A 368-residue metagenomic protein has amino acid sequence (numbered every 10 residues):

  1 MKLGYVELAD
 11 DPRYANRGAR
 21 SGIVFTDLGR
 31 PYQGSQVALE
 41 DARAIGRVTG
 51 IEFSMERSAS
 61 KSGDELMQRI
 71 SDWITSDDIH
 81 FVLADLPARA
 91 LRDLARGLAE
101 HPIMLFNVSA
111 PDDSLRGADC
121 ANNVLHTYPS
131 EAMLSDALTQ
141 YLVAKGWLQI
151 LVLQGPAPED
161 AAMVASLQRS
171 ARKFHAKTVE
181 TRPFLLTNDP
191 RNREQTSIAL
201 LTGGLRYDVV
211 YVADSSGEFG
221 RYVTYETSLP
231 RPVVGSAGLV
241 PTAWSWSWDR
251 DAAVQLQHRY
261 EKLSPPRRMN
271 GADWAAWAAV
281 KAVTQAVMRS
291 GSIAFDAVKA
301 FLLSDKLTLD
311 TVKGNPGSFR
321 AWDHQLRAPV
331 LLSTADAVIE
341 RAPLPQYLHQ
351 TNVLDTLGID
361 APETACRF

Functional and structural regions predicted by a protein language model:
M1-F368: Extracytosolic ligand-binding ectodomains
